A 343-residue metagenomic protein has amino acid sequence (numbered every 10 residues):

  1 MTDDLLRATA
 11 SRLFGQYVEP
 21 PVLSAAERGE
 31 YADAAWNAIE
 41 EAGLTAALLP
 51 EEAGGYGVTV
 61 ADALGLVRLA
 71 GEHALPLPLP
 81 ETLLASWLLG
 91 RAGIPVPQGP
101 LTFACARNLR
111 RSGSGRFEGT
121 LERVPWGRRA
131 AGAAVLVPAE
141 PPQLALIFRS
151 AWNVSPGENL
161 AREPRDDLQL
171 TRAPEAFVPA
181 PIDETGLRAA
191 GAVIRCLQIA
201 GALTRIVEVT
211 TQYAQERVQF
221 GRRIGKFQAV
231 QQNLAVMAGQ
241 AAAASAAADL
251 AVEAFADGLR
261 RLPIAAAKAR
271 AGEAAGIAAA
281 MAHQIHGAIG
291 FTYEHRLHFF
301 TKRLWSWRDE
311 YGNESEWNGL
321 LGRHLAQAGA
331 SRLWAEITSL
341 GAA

Functional and structural regions predicted by a protein language model:
M1-H73, A192-A343: Alpha-helical interface subdomain recognition
S24-E27, R68, E81-L84, S112-R116 (+2 more regions): A short linear-motif detector with a strong N-terminal bias
A35, D62-A63, E81-A85, P97: Generic hydrophobic, aliphatic-rich segments that mediate packing or membrane embedding
L48, P76-L79, Q98: A generic structural-conservation signal
H73-A74, A131: Short active-site oxyanion
P76-A92: N-terminal glycine-rich flavin-associated loop
W87, I94-E208, W334-A343: FAD-binding core of flavoproteins
